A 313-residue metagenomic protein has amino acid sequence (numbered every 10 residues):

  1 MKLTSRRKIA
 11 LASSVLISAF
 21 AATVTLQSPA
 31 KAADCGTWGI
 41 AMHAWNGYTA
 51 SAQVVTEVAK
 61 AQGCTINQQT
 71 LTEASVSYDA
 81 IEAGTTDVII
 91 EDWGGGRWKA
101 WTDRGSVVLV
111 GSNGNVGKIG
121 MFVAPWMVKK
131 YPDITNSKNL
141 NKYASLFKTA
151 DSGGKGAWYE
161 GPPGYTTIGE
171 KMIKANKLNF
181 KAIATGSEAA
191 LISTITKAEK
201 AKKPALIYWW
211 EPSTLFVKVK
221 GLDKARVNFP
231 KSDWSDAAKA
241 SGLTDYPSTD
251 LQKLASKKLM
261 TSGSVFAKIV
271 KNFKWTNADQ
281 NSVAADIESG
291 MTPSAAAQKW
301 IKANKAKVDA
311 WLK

Functional and structural regions predicted by a protein language model:
A19-P29: C-terminal segment of classical bacterial N-terminal signal peptides
P29-I40, K60, K148-K155, A306-K313: Immediate post-signal peptide segment of exported/extracytoplasmic ligand-binding proteins
A33-G47, C64-T70, K155-Y159, V270: Short, well-ordered beta-strand elements
G36, G47, Y165-K202, V265 (+1 more regions): An extracytoplasmic/periplasmic, membrane-proximal ligand-sensing/linker region
N46-T65, I173: Short, polar/charged alpha-helical segment
D79-A80, T86-I90, Y159-S235: Ligand-binding pocket segment of bilobal, Venus flytrap-like solute-binding proteins
V107-Y159: A conserved helix-loop-strand patch within extracytoplasmic ligand-binding domains of the periplasmic binding
I119-K130, G242, P247-S262, A285-D286: A bilobed periplasmic-binding-protein/Venus flytrap-type ligand-binding module shared by bacterial periplasmic
